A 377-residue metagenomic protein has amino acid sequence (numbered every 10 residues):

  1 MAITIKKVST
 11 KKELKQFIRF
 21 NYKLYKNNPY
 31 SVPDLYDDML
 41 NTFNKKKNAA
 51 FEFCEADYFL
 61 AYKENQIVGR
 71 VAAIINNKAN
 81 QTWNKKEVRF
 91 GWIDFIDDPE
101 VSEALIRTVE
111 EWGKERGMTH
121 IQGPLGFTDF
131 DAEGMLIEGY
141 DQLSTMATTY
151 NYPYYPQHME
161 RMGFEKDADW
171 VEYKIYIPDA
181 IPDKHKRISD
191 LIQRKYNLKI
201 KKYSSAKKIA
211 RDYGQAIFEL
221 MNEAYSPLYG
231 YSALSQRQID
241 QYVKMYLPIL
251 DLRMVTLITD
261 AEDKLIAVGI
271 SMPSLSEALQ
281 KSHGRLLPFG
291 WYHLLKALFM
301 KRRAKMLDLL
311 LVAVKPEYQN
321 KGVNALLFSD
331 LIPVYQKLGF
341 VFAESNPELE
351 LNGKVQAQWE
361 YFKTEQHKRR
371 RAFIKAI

Functional and structural regions predicted by a protein language model:
M1-Y30: Generic start-of-chain signal for non-secretory N-termini
I3, T149-G230: Acyltransferase donor/substrate-recognition loop-hinge adjacent to the catalytic core
N21-K63, V71-Q81, S204, K208-I209 (+1 more regions): A conserved beta-strand-loop-helix scaffold within acyl/acetyltransferase catalytic domains
A56, A168-E172, K368-A372: Short hydrophobic/aromatic beta-strand or adjacent loop that forms the aromatic wall/cage of a ligand/substrate-binding
I74-K78, I93-F95, G126-T128, P178 (+3 more regions): An acidic- and aromatic-residue-enriched active-site/binding cleft used to recognize and process polar
T82-G163, S282-Y361: Acyl-donor binding region in acyl/amide transferases
